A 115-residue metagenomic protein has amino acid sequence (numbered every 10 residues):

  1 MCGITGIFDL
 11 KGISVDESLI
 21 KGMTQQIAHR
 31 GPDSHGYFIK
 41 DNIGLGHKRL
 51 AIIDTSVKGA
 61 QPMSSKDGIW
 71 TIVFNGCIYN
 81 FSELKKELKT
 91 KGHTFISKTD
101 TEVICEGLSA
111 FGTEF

Functional and structural regions predicted by a protein language model:
M1-F115: N-terminus-centric sequence/structural signature that marks the extreme N-terminus and adjacent "lid/interface" module
